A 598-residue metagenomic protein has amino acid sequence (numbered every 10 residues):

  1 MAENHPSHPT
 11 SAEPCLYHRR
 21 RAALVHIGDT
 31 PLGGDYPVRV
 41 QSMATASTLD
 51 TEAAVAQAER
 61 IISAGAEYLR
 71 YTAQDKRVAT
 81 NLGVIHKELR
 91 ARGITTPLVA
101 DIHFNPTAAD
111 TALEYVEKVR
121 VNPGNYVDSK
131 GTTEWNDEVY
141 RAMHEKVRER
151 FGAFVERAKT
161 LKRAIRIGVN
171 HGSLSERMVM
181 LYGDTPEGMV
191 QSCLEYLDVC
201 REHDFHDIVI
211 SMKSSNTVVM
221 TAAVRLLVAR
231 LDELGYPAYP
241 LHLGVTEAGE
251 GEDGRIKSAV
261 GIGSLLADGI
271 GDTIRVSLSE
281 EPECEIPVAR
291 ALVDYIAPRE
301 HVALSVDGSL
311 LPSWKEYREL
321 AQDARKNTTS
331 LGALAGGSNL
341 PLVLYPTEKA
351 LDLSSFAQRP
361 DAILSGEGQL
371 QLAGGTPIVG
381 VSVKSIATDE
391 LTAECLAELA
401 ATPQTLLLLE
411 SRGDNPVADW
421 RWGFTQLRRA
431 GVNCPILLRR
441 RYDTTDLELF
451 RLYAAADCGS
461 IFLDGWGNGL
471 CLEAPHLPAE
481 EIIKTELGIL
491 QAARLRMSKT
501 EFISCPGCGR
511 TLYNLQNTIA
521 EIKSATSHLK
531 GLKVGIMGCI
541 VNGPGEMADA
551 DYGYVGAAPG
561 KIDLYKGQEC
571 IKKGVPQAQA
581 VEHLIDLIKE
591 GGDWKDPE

Functional and structural regions predicted by a protein language model:
A2-S42, V155, K159-L161, P298-L351 (+1 more regions): N-terminal amphipathic alpha-helix/helix-capping segment at the start of soluble metabolic enzymes
C15, E117-R150, R177-E187, L409 (+1 more regions): Glycine-rich tight-turn/loop motif centered on a GG-T
D35-A53, T72, P97-N105, M178-V190 (+4 more regions): Active-site mouth loops of central-metabolism enzymes
V38-A44, L69-Y71, T96-I102, V119-V121 (+11 more regions): Hydrophobic faces of well-ordered beta-strands that scaffold small-molecule active sites in alpha/beta enzyme cores
T45, A64-L89, P123-V139, I208-T217 (+1 more regions): Glycine-rich, proline-tolerant flexible connector loops at the mouths of alpha/beta enzymes
A73-Y115, A350-S354, G368-A373: N-terminal active-site wall of soluble small-molecule enzyme domains
E138-V147, V155-E156, M178-T329, C395-L529 (+1 more regions): Catalytic alpha/beta core domains of metabolic enzymes, predominantly
L292-E390, T402-L406, G413-D414: Active-site loops and adjacent core secondary-structure elements that bind or stabilize anionic groups
